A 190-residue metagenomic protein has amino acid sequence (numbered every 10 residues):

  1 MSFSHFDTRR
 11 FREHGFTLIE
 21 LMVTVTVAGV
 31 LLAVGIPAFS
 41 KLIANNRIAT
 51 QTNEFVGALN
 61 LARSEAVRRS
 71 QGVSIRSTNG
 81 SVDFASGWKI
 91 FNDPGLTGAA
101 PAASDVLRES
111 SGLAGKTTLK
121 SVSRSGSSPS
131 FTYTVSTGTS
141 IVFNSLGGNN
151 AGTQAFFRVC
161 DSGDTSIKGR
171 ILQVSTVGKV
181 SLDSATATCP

Functional and structural regions predicted by a protein language model:
M1-R10, V34-R47, N53-N60, S64 (+3 more regions): N-terminal helix-rich module
I19-A38: Alpha-helical hydrophobic helix detector
